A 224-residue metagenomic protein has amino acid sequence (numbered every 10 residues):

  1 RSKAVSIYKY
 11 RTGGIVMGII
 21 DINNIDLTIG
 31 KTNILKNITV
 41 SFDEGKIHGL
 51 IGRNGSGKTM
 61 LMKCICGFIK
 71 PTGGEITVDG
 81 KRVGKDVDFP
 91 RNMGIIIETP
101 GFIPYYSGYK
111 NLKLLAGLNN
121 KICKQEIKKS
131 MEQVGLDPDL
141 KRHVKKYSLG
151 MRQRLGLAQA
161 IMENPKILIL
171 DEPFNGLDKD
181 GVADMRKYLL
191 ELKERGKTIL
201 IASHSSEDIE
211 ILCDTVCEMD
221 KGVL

Functional and structural regions predicted by a protein language model:
I20-I22, L35: Conserved structural motif at the start of ABC-family nucleotide-binding domains
I51-R53: The feature captures the beta-strand-to-loop junction immediately N-terminal to the Walker
C66: Helix-to-loop junction immediately C-terminal to a conserved catalytic motif
G74-F89: Conserved ABC transporter NBD signature motif
K113, K124-D139: Conserved ABC ATPase "signature" region
L168-E172: Catalytic Walker B motif of ABC-type/P-loop ATPase nucleotide-binding domains
